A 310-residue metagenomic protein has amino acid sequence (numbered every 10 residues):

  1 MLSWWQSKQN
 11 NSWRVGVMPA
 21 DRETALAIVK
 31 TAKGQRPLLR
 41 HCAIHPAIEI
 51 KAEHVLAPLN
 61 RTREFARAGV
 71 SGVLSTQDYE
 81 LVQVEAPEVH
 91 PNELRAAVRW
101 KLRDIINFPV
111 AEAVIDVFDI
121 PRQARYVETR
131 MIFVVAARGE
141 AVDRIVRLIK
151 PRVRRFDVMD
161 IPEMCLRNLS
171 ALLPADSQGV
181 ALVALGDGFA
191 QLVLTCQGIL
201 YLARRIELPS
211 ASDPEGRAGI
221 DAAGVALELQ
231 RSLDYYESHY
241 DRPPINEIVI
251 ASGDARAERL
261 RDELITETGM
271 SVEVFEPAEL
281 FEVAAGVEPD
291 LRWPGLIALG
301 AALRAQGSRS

Functional and structural regions predicted by a protein language model:
M1-S310: Hydrophobic/aromatic-enriched cytosolic interaction surfaces used to assemble or bind macromolecules
